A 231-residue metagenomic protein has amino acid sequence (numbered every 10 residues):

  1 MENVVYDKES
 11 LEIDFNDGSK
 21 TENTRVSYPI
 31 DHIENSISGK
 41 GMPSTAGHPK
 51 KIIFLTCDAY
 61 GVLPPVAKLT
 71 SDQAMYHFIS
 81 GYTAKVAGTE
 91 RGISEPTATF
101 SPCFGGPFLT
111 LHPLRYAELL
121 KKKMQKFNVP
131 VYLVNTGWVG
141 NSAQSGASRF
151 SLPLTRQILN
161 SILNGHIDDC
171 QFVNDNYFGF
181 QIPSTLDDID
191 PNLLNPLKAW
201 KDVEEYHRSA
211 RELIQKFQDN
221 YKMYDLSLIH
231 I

Functional and structural regions predicted by a protein language model:
M1-A199, E212, K216: Glycine-rich, often acidic-flanked micro-motifs that create phosphate/phosphodiester-binding or positioning elements
I229-I231: Conserved small/polar residues in nucleotide/adenosyl-binding loops
